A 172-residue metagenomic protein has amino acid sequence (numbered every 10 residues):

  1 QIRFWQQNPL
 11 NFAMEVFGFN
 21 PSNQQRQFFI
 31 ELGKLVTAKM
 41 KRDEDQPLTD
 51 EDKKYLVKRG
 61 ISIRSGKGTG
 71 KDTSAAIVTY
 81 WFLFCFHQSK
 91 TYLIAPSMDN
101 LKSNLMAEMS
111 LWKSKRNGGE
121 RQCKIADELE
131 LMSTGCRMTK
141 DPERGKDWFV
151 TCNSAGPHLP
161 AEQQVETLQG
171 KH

Functional and structural regions predicted by a protein language model:
Q1-H172: Phosphate/NTP-binding elements of NTP-utilizing enzymes
